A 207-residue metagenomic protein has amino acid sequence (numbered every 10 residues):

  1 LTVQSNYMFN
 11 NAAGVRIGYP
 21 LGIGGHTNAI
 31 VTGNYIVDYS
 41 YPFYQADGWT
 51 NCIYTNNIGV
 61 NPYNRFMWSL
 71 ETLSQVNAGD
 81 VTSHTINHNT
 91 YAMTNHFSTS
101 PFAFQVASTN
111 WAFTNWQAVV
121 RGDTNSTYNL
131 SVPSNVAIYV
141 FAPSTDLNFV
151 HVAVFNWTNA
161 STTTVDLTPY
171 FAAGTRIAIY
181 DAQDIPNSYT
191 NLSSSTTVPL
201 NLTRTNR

Functional and structural regions predicted by a protein language model:
L1, N11-P20, D38-G48, P62-E71 (+1 more regions): Short glycine/acidic-rich loop motifs that flank beta-strands on beta-rich extracellular proteins
L1-A12, G25-D38, T50-N61, S83-M93: Right-handed parallel beta-helix
G24, D47-T50, P62-M67, S98-T145: Glycan-recognition and catalytic regions of carbohydrate-active enzymes
Y44-D47, G79, V165-L167: Short, T/G/N/S-enriched strand-turn elements that build extracellular solenoid repeat scaffolds
Y91-F97, W157-A160: Acidic glycine-/aspartate-rich tracts in secreted/extracellular proteins
S131-R207: C-terminal beta-sandwich/jelly-roll accessory domains of carbohydrate-active enzymes
